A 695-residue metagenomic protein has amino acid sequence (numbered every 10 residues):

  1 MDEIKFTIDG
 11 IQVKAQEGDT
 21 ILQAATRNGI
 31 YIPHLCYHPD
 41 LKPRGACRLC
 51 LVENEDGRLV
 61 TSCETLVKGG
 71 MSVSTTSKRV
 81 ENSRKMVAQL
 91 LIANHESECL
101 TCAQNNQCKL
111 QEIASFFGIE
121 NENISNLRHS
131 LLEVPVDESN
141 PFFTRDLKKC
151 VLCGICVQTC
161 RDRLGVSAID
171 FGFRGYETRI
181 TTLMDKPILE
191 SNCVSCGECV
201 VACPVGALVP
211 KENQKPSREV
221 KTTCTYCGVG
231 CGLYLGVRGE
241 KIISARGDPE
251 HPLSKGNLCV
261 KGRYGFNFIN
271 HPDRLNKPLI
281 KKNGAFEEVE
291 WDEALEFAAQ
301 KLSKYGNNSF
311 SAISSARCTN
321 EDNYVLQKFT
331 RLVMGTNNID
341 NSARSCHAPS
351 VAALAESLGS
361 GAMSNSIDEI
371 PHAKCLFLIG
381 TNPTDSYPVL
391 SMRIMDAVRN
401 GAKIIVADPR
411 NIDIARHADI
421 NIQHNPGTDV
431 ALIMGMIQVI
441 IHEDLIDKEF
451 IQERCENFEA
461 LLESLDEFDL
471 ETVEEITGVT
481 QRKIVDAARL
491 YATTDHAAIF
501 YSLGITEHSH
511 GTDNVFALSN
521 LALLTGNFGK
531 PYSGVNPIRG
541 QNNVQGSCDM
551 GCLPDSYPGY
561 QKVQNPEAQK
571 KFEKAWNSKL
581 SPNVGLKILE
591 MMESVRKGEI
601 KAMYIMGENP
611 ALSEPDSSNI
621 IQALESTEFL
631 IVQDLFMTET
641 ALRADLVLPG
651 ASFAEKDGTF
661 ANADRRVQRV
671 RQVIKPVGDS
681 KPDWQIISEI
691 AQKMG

Functional and structural regions predicted by a protein language model:
M1-I11: Eukaryote-biased recognition of intrinsically disordered, low-complexity regulatory segments
F6, V52-N54, G236, A312: Short aromatic-centered micro-motifs
F6-T7, G69-T75, D185, R416-H424 (+2 more regions): Short beta-alpha connecting loops at secondary-structure transitions that line or flank enzyme active sites
G10-G69, K78-S83: N-terminal cofactor/phosphate-binding cores enriched in small/glycine residues, especially glycine-rich loops such as
D19-Q23, L66, T319, K587 (+1 more regions): Short, structural beta-strand-to-alpha-helix junction motif
R48-S195, V200-T223, R238-I242, A298: Fe-S ferredoxin-like electron-transfer domains and their immediately adjacent linker/connector regions across
E96, C153, V209, Q214-K656 (+2 more regions): Catalytic alpha/large subunits of respiratory electron-transfer oxidoreductases, centered on bis-MGD molybdoenzymes
K675-G695: Long, C-terminal catalytic modules of enzymes
